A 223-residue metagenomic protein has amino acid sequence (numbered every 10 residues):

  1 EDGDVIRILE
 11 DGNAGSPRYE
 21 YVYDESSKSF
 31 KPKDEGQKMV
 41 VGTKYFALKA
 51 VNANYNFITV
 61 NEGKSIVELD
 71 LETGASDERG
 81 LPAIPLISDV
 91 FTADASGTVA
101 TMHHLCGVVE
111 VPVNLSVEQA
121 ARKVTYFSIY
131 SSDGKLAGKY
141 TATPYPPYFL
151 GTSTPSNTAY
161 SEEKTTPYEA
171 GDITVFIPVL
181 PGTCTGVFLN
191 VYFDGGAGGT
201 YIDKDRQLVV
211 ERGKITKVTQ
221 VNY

Functional and structural regions predicted by a protein language model:
E1-A121, E169, K204, E211-Y223: Short, low-hydrophobicity acidic/polar segments
L9-G15, S132-K135, D194-G196: Change "in extracellular beta-sheet-rich domains … of secreted and cell-surface proteins" to "in beta-sheet-rich domains
D34-Q37, T174-G182: Short, hydrophobic beta-strand segments
V41-N56, I129, T183-G195: A short, solvent-exposed beta-strand micro-motif common in secreted/extracellular proteins
F46, V108-P112, Y126-S128, F176 (+1 more regions): Beta-strand secondary-structure signal
S88, T92-A95, V109-A170: Short helix-loop boundary/capping segments
V113-V124, V179-E211: Ser/Thr/Pro-rich, low-complexity mucin-like regions that serve as glycosylated stalks/linkers or repetitive adhesive
